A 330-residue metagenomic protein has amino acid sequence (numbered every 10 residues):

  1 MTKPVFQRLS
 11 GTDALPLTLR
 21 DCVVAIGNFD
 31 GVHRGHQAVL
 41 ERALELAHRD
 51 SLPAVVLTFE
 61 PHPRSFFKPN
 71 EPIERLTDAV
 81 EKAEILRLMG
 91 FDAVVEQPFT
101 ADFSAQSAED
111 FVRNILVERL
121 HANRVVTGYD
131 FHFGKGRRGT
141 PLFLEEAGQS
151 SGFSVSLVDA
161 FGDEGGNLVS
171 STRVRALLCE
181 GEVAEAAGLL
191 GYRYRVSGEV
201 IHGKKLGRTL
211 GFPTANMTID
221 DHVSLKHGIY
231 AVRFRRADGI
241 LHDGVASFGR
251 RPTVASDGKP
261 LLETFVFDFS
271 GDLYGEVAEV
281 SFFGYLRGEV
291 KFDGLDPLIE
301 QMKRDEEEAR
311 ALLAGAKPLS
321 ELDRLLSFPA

Functional and structural regions predicted by a protein language model:
M1-V23: Positively charged, low-complexity intrinsically disordered leader regions
L15-D78: N-terminal catalytic cores of NTP/NDP-binding nucleotidyl/phosphoryl-transfer enzymes
H33, L86, V125, A186 (+2 more regions): Residue-level signal for inorganic ion chemistry
E74-K82, A105-V112: Glycine-rich, highly charged phosphate/nucleotide-binding loops
D78-V95: A glycine-rich helix N-cap at a beta->alpha junction
D102-P213, D293-P297, E306, L312 (+1 more regions): Classical nucleotidyltransferase
G203-A330: Phosphate/ribose-recognition catalytic cores of enzymes acting on nucleotide-derived substrates
